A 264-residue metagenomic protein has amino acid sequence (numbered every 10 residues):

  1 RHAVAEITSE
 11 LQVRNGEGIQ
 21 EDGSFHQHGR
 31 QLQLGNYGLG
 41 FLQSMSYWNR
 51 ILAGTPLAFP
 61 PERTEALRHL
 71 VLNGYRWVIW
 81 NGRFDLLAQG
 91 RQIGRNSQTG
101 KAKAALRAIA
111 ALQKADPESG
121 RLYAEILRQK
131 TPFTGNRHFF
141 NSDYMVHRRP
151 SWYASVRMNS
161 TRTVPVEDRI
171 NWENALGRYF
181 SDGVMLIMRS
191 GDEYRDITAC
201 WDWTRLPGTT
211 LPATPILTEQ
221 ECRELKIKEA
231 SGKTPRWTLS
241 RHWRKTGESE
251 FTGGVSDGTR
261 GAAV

Functional and structural regions predicted by a protein language model:
R1-A58: Active-site lining segments of carbohydrate-active enzymes
F41, W48-V264: Extended polysaccharide-engagement surfaces of secreted carbohydrate-active enzymes
